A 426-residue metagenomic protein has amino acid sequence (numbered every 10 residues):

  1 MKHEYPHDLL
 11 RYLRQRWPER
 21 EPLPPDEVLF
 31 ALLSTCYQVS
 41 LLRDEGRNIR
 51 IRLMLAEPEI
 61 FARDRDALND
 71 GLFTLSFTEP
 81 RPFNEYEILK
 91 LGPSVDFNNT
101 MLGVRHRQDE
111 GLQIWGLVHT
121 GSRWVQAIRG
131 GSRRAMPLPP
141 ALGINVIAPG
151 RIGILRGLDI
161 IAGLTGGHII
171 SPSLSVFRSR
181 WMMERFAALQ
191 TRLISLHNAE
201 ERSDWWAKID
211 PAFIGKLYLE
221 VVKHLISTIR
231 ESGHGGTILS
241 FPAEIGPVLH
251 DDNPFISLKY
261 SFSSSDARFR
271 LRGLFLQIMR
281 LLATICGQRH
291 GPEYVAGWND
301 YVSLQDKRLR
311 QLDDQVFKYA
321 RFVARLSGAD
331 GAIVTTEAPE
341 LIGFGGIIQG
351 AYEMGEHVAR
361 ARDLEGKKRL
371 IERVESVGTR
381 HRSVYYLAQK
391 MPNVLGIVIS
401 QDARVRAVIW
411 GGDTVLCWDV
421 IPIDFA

Functional and structural regions predicted by a protein language model:
K2-A426: Divalent-cation
